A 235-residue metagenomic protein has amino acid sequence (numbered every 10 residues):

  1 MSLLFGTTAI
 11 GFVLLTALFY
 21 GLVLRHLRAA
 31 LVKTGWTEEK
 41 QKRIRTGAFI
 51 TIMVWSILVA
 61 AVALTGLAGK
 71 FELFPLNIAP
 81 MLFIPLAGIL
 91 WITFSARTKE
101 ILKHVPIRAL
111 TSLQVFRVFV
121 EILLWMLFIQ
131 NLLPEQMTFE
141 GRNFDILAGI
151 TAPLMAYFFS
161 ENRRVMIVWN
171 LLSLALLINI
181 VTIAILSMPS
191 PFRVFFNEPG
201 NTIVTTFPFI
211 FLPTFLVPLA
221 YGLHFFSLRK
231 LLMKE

Functional and structural regions predicted by a protein language model:
M1-Y20, K70-L82, P208-P213: Hydrophobic transmembrane alpha-helical segments in integral membrane proteins
V23-L31, A63-L67, L86-I107, I122-Q130 (+1 more regions): Internal transmembrane alpha-helix with an interfacial aromatic "cap," most often the third helix
L31-I44, A68-E72, R97-I107, F158-V168 (+1 more regions): Membrane-interface helix-boundary motifs at transmembrane edges
R45-T65, F119: A generic, lipid-embedded transmembrane alpha helix
F94-N162: Membrane-proximal helix-loop-helix units in multi-pass membrane proteins
V168-T182: Hydrophobic alpha-helical membrane-insertion segments
S190-I210: Short, membrane-exposed interhelical loops at transmembrane-helix boundaries
T206-H224: Hydrophobic alpha-helical transmembrane segments
